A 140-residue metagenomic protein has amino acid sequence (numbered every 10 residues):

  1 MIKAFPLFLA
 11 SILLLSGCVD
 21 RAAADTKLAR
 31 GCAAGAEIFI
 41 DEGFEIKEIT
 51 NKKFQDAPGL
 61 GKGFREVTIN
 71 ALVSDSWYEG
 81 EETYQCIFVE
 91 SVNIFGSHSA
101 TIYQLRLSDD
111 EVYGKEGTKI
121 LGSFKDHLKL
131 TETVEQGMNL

Functional and structural regions predicted by a protein language model:
I2-L9: Sec-dependent signal peptide recognition, specifically the positively charged N-region followed immediately by
L15-G17: C-terminal motif of bacterial Sec signal peptides marking the signal peptidase cleavage site
V19-R21: Bacterial signal peptide processing site
A24, I38-F39, V92: Secreted/processed peptides and extracellular or luminal domains of membrane proteins
E37-W77, G122-V134: Post-signal-peptide N-terminal segment of Sec-exported extracytoplasmic proteins
Y78-R106: A short, surface-exposed beta-strand/turn
I102-L140: C-terminal partner/receptor-binding element of secreted or periplasmic proteins
